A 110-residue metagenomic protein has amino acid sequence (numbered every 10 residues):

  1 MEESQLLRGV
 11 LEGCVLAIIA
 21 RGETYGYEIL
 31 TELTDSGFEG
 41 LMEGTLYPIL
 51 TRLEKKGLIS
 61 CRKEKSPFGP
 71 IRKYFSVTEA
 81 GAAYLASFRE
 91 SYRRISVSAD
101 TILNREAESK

Functional and structural regions predicted by a protein language model:
M1-Q5, K63-E64: Short beta-strand/turn micro-motifs at beta-sheet edges
E3-T45: N-terminal helix-turn-helix DNA-binding core of bacterial DNA-binding proteins
A17, T31, T51, S60 (+1 more regions): A cross-family signal for key residues in well-ordered alpha-helices that form functional helical elements
L33, G37, K63-K65, E79-G81: Short, well-ordered turn and helix-capping elements at secondary-structure junctions
L46-L53: Basic amphipathic alpha-helical segments that dock to polyanions
K56-I71, S76: Beta-hairpin "wing" of winged helix-turn-helix
I71-R89: Basic, amphipathic "hinge/linker" alpha-helix immediately C-terminal to the N-terminal HTH DNA-binding motif
A83-K110: Amphipathic alpha-helical dimerization/coiled-coil segments that flank or bridge DNA-binding/regulatory modules
